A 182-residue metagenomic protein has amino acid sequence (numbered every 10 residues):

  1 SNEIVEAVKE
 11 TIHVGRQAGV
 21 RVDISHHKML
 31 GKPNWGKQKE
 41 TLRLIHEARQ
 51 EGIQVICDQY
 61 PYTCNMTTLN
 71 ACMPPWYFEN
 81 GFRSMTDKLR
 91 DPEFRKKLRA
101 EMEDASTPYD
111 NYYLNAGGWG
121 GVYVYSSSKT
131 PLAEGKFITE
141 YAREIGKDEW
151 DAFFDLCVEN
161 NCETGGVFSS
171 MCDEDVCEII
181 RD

Functional and structural regions predicted by a protein language model:
S1-Q17: Hydrophobic, small-residue-rich alpha-helical packing segments that form membrane-like cores
H13-R16, V20-R21, S25-D182: Active-site neighborhoods of metal-dependent hydrolases
